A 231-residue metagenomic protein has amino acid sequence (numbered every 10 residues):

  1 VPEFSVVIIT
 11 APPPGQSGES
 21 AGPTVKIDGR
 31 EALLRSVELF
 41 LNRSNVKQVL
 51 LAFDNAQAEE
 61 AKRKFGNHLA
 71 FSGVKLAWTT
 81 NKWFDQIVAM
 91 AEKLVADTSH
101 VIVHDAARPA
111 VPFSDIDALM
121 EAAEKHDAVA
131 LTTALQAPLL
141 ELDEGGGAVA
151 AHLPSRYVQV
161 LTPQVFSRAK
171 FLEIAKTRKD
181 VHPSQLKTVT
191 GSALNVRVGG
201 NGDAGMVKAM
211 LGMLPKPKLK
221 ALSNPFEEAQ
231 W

Functional and structural regions predicted by a protein language model:
V1-A11, G15, E38, N42-R43 (+2 more regions): SAM-dependent methyltransferases
V1-A56: N-terminal glycine-rich phosphate-binding loop and ensuing alpha1 helix
L33, M90, H104-D105, A134 (+2 more regions): Residue-level signal for inorganic ion chemistry
V46, T98-S99, K125-A128: Short, high-confidence coil segments that cap the C-terminus of an alpha-helix and link into the following beta-strand
N55-R63: Short, charged/polar "capping" segments at the starts of alpha-helices and the immediately preceding loops
F65-V101, R178: Short phosphate-binding loop-to-helix
W78-K82, A106-F113: Active-site-adjacent loop/tail segments of enzyme domains
A110-G191, Q230-W231: Conserved core of the sugar-phosphate nucleotidyltransferase
